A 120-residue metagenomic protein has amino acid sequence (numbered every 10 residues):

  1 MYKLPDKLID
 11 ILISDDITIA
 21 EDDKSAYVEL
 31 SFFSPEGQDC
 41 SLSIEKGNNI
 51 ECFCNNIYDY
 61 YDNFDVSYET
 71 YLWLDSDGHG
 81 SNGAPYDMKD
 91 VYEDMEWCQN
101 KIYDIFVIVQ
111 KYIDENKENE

Functional and structural regions predicted by a protein language model:
M1-S25, E118-E120: Short, extreme N-terminal segment that most often corresponds to the first beta-strand
I13-L72: Amphipathic, interaction-prone secondary-structure segments
N49-E120: Intrinsically disordered, low-complexity regulatory regions enriched in serine/threonine/proline and acidic residues
